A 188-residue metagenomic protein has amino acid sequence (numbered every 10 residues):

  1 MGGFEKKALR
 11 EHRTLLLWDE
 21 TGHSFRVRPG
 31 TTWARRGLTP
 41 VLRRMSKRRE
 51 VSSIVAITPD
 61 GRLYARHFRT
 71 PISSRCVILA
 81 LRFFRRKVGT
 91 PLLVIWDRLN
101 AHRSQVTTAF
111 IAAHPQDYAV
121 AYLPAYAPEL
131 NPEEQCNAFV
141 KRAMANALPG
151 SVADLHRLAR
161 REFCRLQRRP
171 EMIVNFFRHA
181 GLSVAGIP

Functional and structural regions predicted by a protein language model:
M1-P188: Short functional hotspots at interaction and active-site rims
